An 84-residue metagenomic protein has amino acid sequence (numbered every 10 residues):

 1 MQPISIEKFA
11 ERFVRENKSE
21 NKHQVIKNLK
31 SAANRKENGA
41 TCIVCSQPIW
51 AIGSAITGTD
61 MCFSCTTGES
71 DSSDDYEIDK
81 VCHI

Functional and structural regions predicted by a protein language model:
M1-R35, Y76-I84: Short, intrinsically disordered terminal segments enriched in charged and Pro/Gly residues
N28-G39, W50-I56: Short, flexible, mixed-charge glycine/proline-rich loop motifs that serve as phosphate/nucleic-acid-contacting
C42-S46, C62-C65: Short cysteine-rich clusters marking metal-coordination/redox-active sites
W50, T67-S70: Short functional micro-motifs and their immediate structural scaffolds
S54, D71-D75: Short, solvent-exposed secondary-structure capping/transition elements
A55-G68: Cysteine-rich micro-motifs
